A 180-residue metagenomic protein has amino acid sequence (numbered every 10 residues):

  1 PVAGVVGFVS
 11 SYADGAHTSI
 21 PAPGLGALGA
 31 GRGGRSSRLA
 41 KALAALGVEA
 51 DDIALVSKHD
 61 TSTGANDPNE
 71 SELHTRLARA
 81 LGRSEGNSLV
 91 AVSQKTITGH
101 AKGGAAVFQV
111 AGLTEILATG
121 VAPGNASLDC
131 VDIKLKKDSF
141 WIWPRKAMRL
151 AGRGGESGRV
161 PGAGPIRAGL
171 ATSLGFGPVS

Functional and structural regions predicted by a protein language model:
P1, G103-S180: Conserved beta-strand-centric core segments of catalytic alpha/beta enzyme folds
P1-V48, A54-L55, S180: Condensing-enzyme catalytic core mediating Claisen C-C bond formation in acyl metabolism
A3, S36-A40, S71-T75, V107-T114: Predominant activation on well-ordered alpha-helical scaffold segments within soluble catalytic domains
V9-G29, K58-P68, E85-W141: Acyl-CoA/ACP chain-elongation machinery
S10, L43-G47, A78-G82, T114-V121 (+1 more regions): Structural signal for hydrophobic packing residues in well-ordered secondary-structure cores of soluble enzyme domains
D51-I53, S88, I166: Local beta-strand N-terminus motif with an aromatic residue
L55-K58, A171: Conserved beta-strand positions
N66-S84: Active-site-proximal gating segment of KS-fold condensing enzymes and close homologs
